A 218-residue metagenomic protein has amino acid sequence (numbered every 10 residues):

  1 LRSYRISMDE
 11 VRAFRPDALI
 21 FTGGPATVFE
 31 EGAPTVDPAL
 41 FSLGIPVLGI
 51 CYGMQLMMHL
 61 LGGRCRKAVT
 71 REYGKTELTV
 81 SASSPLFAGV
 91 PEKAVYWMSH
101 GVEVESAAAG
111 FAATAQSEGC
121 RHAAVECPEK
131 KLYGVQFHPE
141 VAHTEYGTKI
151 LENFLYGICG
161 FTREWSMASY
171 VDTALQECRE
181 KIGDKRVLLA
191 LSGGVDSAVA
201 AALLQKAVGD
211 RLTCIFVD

Functional and structural regions predicted by a protein language model:
L1-F21, T27, E31, T35-V36 (+3 more regions): RNA-binding accessory domains that recognize and position tRNA/RNA substrates
P46-G53: Conserved helicase ATPase motor motifs in RecA-like P-loop NTPase domains
